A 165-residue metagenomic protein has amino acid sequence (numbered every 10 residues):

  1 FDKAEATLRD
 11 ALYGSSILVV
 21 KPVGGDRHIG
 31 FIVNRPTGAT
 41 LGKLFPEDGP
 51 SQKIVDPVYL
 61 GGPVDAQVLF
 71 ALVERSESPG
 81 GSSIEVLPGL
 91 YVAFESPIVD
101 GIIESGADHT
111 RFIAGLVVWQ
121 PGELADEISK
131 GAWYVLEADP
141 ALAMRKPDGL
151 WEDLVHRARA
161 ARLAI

Functional and structural regions predicted by a protein language model:
F1-I165: A short aromatic-anchored loop/beta-hairpin motif
